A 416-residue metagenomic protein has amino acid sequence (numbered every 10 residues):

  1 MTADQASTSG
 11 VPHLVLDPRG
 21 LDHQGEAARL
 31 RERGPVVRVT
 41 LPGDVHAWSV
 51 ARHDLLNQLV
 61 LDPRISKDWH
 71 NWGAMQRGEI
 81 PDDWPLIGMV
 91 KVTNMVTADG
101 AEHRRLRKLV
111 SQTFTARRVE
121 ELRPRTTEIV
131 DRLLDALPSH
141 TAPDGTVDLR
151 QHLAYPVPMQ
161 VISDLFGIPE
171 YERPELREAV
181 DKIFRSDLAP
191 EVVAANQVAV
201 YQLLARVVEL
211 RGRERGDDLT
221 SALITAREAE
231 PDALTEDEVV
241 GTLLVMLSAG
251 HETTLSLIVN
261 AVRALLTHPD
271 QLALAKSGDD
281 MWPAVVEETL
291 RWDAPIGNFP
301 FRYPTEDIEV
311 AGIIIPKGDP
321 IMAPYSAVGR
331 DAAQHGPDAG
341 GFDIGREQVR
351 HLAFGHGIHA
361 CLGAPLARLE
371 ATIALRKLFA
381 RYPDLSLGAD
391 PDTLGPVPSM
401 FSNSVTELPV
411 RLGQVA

Functional and structural regions predicted by a protein language model:
M1-A416: Cytochrome P450
